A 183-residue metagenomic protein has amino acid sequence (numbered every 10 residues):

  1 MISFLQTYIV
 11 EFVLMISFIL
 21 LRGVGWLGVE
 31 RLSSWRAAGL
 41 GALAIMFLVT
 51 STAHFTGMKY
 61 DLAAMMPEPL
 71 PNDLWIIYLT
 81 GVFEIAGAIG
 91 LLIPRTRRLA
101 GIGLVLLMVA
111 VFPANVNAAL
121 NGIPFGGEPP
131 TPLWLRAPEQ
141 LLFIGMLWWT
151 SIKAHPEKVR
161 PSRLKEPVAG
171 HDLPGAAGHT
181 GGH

Functional and structural regions predicted by a protein language model:
M1-H183: Membrane-interface extramembranous regions
